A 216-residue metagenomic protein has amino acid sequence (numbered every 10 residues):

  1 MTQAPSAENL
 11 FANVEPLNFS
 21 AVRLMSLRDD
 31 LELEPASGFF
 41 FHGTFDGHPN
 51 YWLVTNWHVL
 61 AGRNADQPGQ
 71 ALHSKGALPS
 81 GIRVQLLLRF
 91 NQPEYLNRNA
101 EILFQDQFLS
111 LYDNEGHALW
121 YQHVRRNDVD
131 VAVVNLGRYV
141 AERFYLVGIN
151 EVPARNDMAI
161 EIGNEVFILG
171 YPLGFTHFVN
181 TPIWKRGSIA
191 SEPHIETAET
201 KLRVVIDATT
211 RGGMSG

Functional and structural regions predicted by a protein language model:
T2-A7: N-terminal leader/pro-regions and domain N-caps
E8-P16, F41: Long protein-protein interaction modules used by eukaryotic assembly/scaffold proteins
N18-S26, E34-P35, A61, G69-R203 (+2 more regions): Serine endopeptidase catalytic core focused on the charge-relay Asp
L31-W52: A conserved glycine-rich beta-strand in the N-terminal activation segment of trypsin-fold
T55: Cytochrome P450 catalytic-core helices
H58: Histidine-centered active-site/metal-ligand motif
S215: Conserved G/P- and acidic residue-centered "switch" motifs that form tight phosphate/ATP-binding loops in soluble
